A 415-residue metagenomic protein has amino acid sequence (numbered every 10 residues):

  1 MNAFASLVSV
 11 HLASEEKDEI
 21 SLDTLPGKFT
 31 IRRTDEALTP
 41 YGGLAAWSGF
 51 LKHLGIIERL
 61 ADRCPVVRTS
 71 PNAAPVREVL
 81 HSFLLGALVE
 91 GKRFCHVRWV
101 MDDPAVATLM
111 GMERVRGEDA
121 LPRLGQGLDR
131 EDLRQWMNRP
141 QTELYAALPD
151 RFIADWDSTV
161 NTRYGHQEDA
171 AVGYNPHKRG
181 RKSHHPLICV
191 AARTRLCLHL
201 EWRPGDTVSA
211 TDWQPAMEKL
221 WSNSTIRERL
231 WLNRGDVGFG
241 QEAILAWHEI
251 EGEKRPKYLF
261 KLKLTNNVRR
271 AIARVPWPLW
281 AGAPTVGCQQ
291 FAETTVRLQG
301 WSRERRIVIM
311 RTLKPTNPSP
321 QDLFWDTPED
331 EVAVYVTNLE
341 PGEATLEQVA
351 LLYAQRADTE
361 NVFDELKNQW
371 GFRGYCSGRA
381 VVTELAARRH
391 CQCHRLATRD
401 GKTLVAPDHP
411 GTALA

Functional and structural regions predicted by a protein language model:
M1-D206, T211-I226, I250: Dynamic "connector" segments at or just before major functional cores
A3-F4, E16-F29, K257-V362, N368: An anionic, glycine-rich sequence signature occurring as long contiguous blocks
F50, V97, Q348-L385: Short amphipathic alpha-helical "interface-anchor" segments enriched in bulky aromatics
R151-I153, L230-L232, R255-L259: Structural preference for beta-strand elements that scaffold enzyme active sites
G165, Q241-W247, R269-R274: A short acidic (Asp/Glu
T225, L245-P256: Short, surface-exposed basic-aromatic patches at helix termini and helix-loop junctions that form
L230-G240: Acidic/histidine-rich, metal-coordinating catalytic segments
C393-A415: A short, flexible helix-boundary coil/loop motif
